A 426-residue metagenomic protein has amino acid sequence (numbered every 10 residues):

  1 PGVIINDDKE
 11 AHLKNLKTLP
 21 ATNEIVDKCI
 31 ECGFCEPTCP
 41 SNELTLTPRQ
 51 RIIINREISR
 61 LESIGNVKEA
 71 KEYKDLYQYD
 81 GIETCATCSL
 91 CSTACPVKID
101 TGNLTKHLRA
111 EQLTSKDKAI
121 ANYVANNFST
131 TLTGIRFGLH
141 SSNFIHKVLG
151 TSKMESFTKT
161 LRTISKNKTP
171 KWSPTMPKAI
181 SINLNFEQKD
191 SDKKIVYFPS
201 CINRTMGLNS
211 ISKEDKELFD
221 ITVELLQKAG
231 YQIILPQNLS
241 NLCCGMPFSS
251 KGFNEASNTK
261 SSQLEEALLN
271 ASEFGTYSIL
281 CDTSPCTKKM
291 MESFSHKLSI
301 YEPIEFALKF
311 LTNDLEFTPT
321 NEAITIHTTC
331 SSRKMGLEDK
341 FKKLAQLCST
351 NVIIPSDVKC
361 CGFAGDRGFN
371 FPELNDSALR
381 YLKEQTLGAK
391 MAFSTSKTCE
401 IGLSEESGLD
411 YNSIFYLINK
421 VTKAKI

Functional and structural regions predicted by a protein language model:
P1, T22-E43, Y77-I99, S331 (+1 more regions): Cysteine-centered iron-sulfur cluster-binding motifs in ferredoxin-type domains/subunits of redox enzymes
G2-K17, N42-Y77, K98-V124, N412-I418: Non-heme iron-sulfur electron-transfer modules
G2-T38, E43-R60, S152-S156, L161-I182: Flexible inter-domain linker/hinge segments
A11-N15, C32, N66-A70, D80-T84 (+4 more regions): Short amphipathic alpha-helical segments, especially helix-boundary/capping motifs
K14-D27, A70-D75, Y79-I82, A229-I233 (+1 more regions): Short, intrinsically disordered, charge-biased short linear motifs at domain edges
N15, E24-I25, S41-L44, Q50 (+10 more regions): Residues at structural and domain junctions
V67-N103, I135, F144, F393-K397: Long, charge-rich boundary regions
T101-I426: Iron-sulfur cluster-binding electron-transfer modules in prokaryotic oxidoreductases
